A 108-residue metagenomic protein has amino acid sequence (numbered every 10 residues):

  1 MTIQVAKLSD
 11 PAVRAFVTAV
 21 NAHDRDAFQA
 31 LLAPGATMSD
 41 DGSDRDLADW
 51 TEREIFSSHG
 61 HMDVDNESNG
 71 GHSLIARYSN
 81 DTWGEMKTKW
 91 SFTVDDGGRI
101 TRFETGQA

Functional and structural regions predicted by a protein language model:
M1-A22, A30, P34: Short, low-complexity N-terminal intrinsically disordered segments enriched in polar/charged residues
F16, A27-Q29, A36, L47 (+2 more regions): Hydrophobic pocket/interface hotspot
A22-R25, D41, W83: Alpha-helix boundary/capping and short turn/kink residues
D26, M38, S57-G60: A general structural signal for well-ordered secondary-structure junctions
L31-R45, W50-E54: A short gly/proline-enriched turn/hairpin at secondary-structure junctions
A48-D96, E104: Surface-exposed, charged secondary-structure patches
Q107-A108: A short acidic/small-residue loop/turn micro-motif
